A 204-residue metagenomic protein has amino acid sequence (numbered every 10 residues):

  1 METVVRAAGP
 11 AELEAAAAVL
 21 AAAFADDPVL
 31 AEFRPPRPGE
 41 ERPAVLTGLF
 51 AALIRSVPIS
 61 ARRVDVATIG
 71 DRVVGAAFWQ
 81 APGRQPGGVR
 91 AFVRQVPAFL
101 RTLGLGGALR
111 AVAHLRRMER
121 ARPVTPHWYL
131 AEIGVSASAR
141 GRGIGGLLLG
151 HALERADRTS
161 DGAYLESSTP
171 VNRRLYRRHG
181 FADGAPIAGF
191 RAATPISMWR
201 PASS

Functional and structural regions predicted by a protein language model:
V4-A18, A22, P28-L30: A short beta-loop-alpha structural element at the N-terminal edge of CoA-dependent acyl/N-acetyltransferase catalytic
D27-A51: Conserved GNAT-fold acetyl-CoA-binding loop/helix
V45-V66, P123-Y129: A short helix-loop-beta-strand connector motif used in the catalytic cores of GNAT acetyltransferases and, in some
T68, V73-G134, R140, G189-T194: Conserved acyl-donor/pantetheine-binding loop and adjacent beta-alpha core of acyl/acetyltransferases and related
P126-W128, R155-S168: Conserved GNAT acetyl-CoA-binding A-motif
A131-R140, Y164-R174, F190-R191, P201-A202: Conserved beta-strand-loop-alpha-helix junction that forms the acyl-donor binding cleft
V135, G141-E154, R178: Conserved acetyl-CoA-binding loop-helix of GNAT-fold acetyltransferases
G146, R158-S160, T169-P186, F190-A193: Conserved active-site alpha-helix within GNAT-family acetyltransferase domains
